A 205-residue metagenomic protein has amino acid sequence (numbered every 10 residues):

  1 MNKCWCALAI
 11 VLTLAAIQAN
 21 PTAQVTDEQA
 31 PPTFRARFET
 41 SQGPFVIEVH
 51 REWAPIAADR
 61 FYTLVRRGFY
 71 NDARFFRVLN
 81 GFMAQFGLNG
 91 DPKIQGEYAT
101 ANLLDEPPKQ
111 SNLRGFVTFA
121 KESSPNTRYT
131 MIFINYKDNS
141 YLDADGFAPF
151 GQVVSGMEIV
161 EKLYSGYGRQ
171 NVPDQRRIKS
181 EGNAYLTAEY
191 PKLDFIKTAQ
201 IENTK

Functional and structural regions predicted by a protein language model:
C4-A7, T13-K205: Cyclophilin-like peptidyl-prolyl cis-trans isomerases
